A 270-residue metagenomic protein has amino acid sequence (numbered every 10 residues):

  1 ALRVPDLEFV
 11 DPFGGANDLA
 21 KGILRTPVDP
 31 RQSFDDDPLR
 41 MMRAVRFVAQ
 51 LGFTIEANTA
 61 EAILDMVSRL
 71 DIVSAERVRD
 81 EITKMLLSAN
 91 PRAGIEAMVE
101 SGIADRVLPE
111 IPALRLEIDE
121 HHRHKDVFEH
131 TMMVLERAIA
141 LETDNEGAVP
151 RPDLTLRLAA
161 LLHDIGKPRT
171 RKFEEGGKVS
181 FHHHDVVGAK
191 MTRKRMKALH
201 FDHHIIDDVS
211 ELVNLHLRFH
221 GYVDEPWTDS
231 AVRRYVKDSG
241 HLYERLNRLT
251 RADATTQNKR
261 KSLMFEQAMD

Functional and structural regions predicted by a protein language model:
A1-L161, G166-H183, V187-H204, F219: Glycine- and charge-enriched loop/helix tracts that form the active or gating conduit in phosphate/cation-handling
A16, E117-R123, E146-A148, F201-L263: Histidine/acidic-rich helix-loop-helix segments that form or flank divalent-metal centers in metalloenzyme catalytic
F265-D270: Generic long, charged, amphipathic alpha-helical segments
